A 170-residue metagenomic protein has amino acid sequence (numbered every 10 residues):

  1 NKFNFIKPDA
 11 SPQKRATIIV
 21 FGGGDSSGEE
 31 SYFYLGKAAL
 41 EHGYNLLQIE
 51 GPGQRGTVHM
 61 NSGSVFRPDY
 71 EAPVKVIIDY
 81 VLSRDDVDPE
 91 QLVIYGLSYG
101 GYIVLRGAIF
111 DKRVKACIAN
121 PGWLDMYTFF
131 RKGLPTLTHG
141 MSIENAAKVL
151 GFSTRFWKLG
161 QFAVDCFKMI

Functional and structural regions predicted by a protein language model:
K2-P8, T17: A short loop-to-beta-strand scaffold at the N-terminal edge of the catalytic core in hydrolase folds
K14-G23: Short beta-strand element of the alpha/beta-hydrolase
D25-K37: The serine-hydrolase catalytic nucleophile loop
A39-T57: Conserved alpha/beta-hydrolase
E50, Q91-V93, A116-I118: Residue in the alpha/beta-hydrolase core beta-strand immediately N-terminal to the catalytic nucleophile
S64-E90, R106: Alpha/beta-hydrolase active-site loop
G96-G100, V104: Gly/Ala-rich beta-loop-alpha elbow adjacent to hydrolase catalytic centers
I109-I170: Hydrolase active-site cap/lid region
